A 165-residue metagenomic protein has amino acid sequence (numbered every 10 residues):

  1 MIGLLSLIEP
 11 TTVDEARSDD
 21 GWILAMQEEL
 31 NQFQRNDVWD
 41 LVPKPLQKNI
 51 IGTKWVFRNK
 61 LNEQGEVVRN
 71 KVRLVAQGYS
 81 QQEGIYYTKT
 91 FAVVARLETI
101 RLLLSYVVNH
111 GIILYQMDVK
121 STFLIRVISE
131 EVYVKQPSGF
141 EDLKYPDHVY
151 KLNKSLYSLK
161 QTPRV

Functional and structural regions predicted by a protein language model:
M1-V165: Metal/cofactor- and membrane transport-associated sequence elements
